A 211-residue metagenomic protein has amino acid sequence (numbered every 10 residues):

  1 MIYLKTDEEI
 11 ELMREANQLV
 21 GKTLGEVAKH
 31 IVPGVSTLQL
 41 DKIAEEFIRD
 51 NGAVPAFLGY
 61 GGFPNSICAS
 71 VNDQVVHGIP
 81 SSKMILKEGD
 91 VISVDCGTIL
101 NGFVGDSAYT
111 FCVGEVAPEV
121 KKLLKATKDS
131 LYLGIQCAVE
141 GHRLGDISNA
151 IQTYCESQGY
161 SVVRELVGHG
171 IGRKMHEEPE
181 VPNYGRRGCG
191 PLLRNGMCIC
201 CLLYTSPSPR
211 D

Functional and structural regions predicted by a protein language model:
M1-D50, C112-R143, E156, G185-R186: Flexible, acidic/His-enriched mid-domain "rim/lid" segments that flank
V20-E88, A138-P179, P191-M197: Active-site cores enriched in adjacent His and Asp/Glu residues with nearby glycine-rich loops that coordinate divalent
V75, G97-N101, S206: Short, charged beta-turn/beta-strand-edge "cap" motif at the junction between a beta-strand and an adjacent loop
I85-V116, V120: Hydrophobic alpha-helical segments and helix pairs
V94-C96, I199-L203: Conserved metal-binding segment of the jelly-roll/cupin
E178-R187, R210: Short, surface-exposed loop/helix-turn segments at secondary-structure junctions that function as lids/hinges flanking
Y204-D211: Conserved small/polar residues in nucleotide/adenosyl-binding loops
